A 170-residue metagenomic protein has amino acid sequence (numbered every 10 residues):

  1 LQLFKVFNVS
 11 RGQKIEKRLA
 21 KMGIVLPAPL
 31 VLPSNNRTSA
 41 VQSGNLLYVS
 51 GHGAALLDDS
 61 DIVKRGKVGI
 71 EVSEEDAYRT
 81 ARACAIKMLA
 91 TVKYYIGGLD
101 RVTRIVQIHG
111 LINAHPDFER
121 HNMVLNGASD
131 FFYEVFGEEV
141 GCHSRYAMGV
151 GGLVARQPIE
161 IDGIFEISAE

Functional and structural regions predicted by a protein language model:
Q2-I86, A90-H109, A114-E170: N-terminal presequence-like segments and the immediate start of the first folded domain
